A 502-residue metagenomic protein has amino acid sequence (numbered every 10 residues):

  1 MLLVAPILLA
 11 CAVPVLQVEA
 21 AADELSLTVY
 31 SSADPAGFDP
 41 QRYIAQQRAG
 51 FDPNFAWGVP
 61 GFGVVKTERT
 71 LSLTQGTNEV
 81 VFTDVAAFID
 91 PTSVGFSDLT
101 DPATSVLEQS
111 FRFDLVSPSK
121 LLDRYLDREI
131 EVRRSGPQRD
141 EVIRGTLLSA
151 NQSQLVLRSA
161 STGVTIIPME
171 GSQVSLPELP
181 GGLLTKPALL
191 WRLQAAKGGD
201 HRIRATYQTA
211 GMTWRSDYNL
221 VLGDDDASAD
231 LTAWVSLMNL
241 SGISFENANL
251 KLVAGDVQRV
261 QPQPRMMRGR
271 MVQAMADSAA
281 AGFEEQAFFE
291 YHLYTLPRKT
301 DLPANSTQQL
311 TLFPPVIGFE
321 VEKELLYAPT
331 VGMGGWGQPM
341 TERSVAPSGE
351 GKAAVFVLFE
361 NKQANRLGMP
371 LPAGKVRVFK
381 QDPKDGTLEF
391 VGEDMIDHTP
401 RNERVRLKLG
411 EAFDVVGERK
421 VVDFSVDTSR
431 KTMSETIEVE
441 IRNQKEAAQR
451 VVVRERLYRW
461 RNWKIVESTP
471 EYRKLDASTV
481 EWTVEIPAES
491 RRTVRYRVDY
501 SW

Functional and structural regions predicted by a protein language model:
L2-L3, A10-W502: Long, intrinsically disordered, low-complexity accessory segments associated with secretion and vesicular trafficking
